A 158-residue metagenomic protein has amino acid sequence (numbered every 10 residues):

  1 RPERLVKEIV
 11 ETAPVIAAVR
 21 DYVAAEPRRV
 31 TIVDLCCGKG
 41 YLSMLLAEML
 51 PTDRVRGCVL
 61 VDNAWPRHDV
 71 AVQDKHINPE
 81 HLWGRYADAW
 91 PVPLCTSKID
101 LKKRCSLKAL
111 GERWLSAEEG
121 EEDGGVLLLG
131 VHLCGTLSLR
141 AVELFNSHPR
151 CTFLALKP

Functional and structural regions predicted by a protein language model:
R1-P158: Class I S-adenosyl-L-methionine
